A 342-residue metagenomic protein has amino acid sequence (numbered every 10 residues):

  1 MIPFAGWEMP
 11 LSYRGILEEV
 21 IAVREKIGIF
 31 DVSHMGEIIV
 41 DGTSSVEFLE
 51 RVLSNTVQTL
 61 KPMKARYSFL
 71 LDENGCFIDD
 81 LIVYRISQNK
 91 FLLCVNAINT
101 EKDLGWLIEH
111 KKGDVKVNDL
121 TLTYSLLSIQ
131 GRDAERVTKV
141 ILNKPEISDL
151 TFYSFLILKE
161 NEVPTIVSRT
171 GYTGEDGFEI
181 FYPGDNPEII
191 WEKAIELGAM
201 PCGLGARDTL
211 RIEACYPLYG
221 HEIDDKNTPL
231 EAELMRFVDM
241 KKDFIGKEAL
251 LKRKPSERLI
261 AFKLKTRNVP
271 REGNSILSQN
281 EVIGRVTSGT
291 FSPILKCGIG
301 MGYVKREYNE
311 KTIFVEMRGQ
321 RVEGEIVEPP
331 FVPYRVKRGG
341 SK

Functional and structural regions predicted by a protein language model:
M1-L71, C76-I78, G205: Acidic, proline/glycine-enriched N-terminal capping motif
P3-F4, E8-L11, L17, I86-K342: Conserved, structured C-terminal
I82-V83: Glycine-rich, Trp-frequent "lid" loop and neighboring beta-strands that shape and gate the flavin cofactor pocket
